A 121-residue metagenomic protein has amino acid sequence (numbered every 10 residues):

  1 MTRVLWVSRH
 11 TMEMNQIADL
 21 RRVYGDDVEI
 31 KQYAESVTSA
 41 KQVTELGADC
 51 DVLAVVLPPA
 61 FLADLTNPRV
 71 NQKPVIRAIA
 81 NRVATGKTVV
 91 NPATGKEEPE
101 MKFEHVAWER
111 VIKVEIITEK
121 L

Functional and structural regions predicted by a protein language model:
M1-V52, A63-L121: Long, low-complexity, Lys/Arg-enriched
P58-F61: Short beta->alpha connector loops
